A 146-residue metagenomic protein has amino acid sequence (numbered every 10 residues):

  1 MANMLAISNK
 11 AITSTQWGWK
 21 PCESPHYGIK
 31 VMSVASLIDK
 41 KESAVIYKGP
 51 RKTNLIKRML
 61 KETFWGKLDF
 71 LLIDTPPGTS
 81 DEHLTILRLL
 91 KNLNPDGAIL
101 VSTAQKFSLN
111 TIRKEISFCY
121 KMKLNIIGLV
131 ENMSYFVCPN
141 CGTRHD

Functional and structural regions predicted by a protein language model:
M1-I38, T53, K57: Phosphate-binding loop that captures ATP/GTP phosphates
N3, K61, Y120: Short polybasic/polar patches that bind polyanions
S8, I46-P50, T143-H145: Short, flexible loop segments at the rims of nucleotide/cofactor-binding pockets, characterized by
A11, P21-H26, T63-G66, K91-N94 (+1 more regions): Solvent-exposed alpha-helices and their adjacent loops that cap or buttress functional pockets in soluble metabolic
V34-K40, N94-G97: A short small-residue
L37-L89: Phosphate-binding/switch loop-helix module in NTP-utilizing enzymes
F70-D146: Conserved catalytic-core segment of NTP-binding enzymes
